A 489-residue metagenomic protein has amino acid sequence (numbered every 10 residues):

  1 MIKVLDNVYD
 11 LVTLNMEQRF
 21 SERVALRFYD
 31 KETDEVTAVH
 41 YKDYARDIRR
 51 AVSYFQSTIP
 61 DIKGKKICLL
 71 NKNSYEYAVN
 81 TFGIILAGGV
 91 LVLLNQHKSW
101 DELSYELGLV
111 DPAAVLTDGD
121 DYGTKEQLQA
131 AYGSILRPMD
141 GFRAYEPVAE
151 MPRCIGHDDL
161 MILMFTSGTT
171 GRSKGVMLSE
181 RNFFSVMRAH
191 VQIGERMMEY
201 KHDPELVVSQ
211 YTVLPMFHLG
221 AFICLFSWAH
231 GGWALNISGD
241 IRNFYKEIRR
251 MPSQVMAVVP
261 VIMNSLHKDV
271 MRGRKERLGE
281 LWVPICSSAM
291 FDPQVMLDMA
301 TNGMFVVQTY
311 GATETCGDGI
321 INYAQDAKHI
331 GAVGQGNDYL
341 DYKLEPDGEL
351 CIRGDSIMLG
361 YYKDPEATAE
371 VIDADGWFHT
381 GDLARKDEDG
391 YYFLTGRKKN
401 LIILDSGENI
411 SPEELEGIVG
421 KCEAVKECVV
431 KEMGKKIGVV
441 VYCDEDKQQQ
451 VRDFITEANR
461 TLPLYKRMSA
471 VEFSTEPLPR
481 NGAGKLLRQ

Functional and structural regions predicted by a protein language model:
M1-T58, K63, F82: N-lobe entry segment of adenylate-forming
S21-V24, P147-F165, G171-R172, M198-S209: Conserved pre-ATP/AMP-binding loop-to-beta segment of ANL
A38-K42, M161-R188: Conserved AMP-binding A3 loop
V39, V52-K98, T212-V213: Conserved AMP-binding/adenylate-forming
A45-S53, H157, V176-H202: Conserved structural elements of the adenylate-forming
V115, L344, G354, L359-G360 (+2 more regions): AMP-binding/adenylate-forming catalytic core of the ANL superfamily
F184-S209, M216-A257, V261-G273, E280: Conserved AMP-binding/adenylation subdomain of ANL enzymes
Q254-V258, L266-K328, D341: Gly/Ser/Thr-rich phosphate-binding loop
